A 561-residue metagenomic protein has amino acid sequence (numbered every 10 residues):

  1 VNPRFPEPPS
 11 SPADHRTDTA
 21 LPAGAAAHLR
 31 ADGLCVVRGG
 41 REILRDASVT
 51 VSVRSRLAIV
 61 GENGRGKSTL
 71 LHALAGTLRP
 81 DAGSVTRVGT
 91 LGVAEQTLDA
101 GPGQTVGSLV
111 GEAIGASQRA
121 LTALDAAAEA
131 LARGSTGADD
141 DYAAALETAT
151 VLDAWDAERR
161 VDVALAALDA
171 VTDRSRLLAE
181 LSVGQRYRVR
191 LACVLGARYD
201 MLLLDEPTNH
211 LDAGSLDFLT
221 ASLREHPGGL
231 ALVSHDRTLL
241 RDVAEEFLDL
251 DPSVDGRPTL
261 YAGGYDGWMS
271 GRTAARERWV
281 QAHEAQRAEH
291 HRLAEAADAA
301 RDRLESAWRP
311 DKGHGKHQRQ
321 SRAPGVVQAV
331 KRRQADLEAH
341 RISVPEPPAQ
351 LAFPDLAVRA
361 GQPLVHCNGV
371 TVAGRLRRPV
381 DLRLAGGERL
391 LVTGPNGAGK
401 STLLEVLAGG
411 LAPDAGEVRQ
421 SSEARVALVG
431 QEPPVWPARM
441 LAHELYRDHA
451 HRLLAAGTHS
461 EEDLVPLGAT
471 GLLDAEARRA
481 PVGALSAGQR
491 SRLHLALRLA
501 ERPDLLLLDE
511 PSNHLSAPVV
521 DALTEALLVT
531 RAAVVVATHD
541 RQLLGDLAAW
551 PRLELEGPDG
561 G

Functional and structural regions predicted by a protein language model:
V1-R278, A357-G561: ABC ATP-binding cassette signature C-motif
S117-L131, A145, Q286, H290-L304 (+1 more regions): Non-transmembrane amphipathic alpha-helical segments
D125, V161-D162, E284, R309-P310 (+2 more regions): Short coil/turn segments at secondary-structure boundaries
G134, R301-S306, A335-E346: Proline-centered turn/helix-capping motifs that create local helix->coil transitions or kinks
T148-V163, V327-P345: Amphipathic alpha-helical coiled-coil segments
L177, E346-L356: Long, charged, glycine-rich C-terminal linkers/tails
R276-S306, Q320-V330: ABC ATPase nucleotide-binding domains
G313-S321: Short hinge/gating elements
